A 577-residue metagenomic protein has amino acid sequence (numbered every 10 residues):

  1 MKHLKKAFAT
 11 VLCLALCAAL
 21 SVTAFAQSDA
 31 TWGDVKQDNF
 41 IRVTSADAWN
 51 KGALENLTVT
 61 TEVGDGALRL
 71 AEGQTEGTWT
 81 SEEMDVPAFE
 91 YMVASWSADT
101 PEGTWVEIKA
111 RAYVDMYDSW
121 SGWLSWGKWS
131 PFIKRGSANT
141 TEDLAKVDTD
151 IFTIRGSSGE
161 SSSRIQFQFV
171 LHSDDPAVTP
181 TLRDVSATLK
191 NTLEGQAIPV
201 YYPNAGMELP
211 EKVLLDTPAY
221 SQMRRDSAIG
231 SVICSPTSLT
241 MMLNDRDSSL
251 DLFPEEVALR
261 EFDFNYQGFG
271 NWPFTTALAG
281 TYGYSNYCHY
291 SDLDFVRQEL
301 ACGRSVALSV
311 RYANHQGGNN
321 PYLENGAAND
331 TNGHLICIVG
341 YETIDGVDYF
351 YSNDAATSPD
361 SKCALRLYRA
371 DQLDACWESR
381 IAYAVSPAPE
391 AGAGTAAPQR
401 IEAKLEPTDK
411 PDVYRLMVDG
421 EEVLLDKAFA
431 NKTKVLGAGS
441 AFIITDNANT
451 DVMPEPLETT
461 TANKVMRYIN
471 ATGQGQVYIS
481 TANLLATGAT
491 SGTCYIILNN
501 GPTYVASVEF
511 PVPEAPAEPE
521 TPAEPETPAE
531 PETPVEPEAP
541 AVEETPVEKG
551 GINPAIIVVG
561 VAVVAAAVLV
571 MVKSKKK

Functional and structural regions predicted by a protein language model:
K5-C17: Sec-dependent N-terminal signal peptides
A18-D34, E543-P554, V572-S574: Sec-dependent signal peptide cleavage junction
Q27-P210: Beta-strand-rich ligand- or partner-binding modules with a strong bias toward extracellular/periplasmic carbohydrate
E160, R164-D175, T181-N204, Y341-K404: Noncatalytic regulatory segments and standalone regulatory/sensor domains
V170-F269, I344: Active-site-adjacent structural segments surrounding the nucleophilic cysteine of cysteine proteases and isopeptidases
H289-N353, P387-G394: Active-site-adjacent substructure of cysteine-protease-like catalytic cores
F510-G550: C-terminal low-complexity, Ser/Thr- and acidic/Pro-rich disordered "stalk" regions positioned immediately N-terminal
V563-K577: C-terminal membrane-anchoring or membrane-association module
